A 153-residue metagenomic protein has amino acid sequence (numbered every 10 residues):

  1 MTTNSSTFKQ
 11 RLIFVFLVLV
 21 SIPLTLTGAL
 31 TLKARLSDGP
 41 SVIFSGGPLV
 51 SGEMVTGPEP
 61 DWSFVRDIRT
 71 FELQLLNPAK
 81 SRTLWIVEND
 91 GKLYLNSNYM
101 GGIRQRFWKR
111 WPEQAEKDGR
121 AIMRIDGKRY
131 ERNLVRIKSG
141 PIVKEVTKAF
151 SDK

Functional and structural regions predicted by a protein language model:
M1-Q10: N-terminal Lys/Arg-rich, disordered targeting/topogenic segments
I13-T31: Hydrophobic membrane-insertion alpha-helices, especially the h-region of bacterial N-terminal signal peptides
S21, A29, K80-S81, G102-K153: Short, structured beta-strand-loop surface elements
A34-K80: Short, conserved active-site entrance elements at the starts or edges of catalytic domains
G57-P60, R82-K92, R124, R129: Compositionally biased, low-hydrophobicity segments enriched in charged and small polar residues
R66-I103, N133: Short beta-strand segments
